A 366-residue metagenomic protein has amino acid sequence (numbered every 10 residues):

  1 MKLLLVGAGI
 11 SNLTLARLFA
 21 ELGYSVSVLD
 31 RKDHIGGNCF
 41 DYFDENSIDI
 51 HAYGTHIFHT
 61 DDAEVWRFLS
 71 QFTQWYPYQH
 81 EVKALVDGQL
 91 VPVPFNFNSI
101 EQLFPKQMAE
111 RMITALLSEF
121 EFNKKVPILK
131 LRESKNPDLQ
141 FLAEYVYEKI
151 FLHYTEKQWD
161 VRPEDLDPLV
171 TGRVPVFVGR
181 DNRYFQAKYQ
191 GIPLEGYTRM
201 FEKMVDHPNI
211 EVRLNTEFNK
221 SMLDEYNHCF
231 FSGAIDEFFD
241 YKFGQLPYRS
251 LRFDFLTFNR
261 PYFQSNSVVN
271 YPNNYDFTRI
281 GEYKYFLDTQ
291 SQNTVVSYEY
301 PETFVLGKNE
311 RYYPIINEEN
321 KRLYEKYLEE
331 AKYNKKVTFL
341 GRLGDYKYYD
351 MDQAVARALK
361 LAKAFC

Functional and structural regions predicted by a protein language model:
K2-V28, A362: N-terminal Rossmann-like FAD-binding beta1-loop-alpha1 element of flavoenzymes
L5-V6, L29, D224-D236: Short hydrophobic core segments
G7, Q79, V212-T216: Short loop/edge segments at beta-strand edges and connector loops that shape dinucleotide/nucleotide cofactor-binding
A20-E45: Glycine-rich FAD pyrophosphate-binding loop
G23, F72, P208, E225-N227 (+1 more regions): Short, well-ordered alpha-helix to beta-strand connector turns
N46-F122: Dinucleotide-binding Rossmann-like beta1-alpha1 core, especially the glycine-rich loop that anchors the ADP
D87-V91, N98-H228, F239: Active-site/ligand-binding neighborhood in enzyme catalytic cores
Y226-N227, E237-F365: C-terminal segments that line or cap access tunnels to active or ligand-binding sites in enzymes and enzyme-associated
